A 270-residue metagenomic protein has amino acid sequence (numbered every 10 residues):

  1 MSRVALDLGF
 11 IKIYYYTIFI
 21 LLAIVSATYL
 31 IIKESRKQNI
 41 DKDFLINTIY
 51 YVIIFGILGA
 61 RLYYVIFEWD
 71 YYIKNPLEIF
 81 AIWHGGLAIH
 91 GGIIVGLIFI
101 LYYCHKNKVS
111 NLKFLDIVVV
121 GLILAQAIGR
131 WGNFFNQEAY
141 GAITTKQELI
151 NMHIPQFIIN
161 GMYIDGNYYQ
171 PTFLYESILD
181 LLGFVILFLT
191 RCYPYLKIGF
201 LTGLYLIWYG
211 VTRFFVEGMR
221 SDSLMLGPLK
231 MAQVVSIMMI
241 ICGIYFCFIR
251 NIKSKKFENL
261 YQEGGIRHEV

Functional and structural regions predicted by a protein language model:
M1-V270: A feature for loop-to-transmembrane-helix boundaries and adjacent hydrophobic helices in multi-pass integral membrane
